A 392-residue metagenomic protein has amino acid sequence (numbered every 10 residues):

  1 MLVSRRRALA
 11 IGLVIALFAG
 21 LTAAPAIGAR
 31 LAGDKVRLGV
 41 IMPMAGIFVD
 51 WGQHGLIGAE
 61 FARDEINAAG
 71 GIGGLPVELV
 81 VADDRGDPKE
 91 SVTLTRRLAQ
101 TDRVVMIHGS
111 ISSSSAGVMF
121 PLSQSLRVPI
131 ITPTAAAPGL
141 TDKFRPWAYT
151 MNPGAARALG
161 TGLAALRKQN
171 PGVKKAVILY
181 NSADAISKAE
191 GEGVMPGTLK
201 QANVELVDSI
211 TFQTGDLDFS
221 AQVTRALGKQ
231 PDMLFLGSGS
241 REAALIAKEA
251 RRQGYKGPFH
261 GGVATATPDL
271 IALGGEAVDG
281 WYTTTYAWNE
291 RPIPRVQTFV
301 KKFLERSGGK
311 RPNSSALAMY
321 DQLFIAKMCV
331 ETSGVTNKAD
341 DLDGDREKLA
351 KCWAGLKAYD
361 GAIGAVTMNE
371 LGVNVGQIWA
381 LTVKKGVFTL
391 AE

Functional and structural regions predicted by a protein language model:
L2-R7, I11-E392: Extracytosolic ligand-binding ectodomains
